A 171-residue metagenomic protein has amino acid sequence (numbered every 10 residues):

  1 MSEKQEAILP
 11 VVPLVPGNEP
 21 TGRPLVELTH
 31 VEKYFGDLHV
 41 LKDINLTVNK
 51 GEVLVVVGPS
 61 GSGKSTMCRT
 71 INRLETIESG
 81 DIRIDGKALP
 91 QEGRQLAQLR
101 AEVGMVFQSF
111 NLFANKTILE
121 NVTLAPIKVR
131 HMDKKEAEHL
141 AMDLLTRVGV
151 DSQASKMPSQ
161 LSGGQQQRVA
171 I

Functional and structural regions predicted by a protein language model:
M1-L9: N-terminal acidic, proline/glycine-rich, low-complexity intrinsically disordered segments
P10-I171: ABC family nucleotide-binding domain
